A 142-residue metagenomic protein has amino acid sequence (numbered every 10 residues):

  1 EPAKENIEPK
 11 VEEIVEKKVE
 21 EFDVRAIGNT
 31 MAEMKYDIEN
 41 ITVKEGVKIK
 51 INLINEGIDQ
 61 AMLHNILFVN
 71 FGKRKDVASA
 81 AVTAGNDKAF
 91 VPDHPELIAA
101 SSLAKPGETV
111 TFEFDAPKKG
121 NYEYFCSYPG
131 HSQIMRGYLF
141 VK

Functional and structural regions predicted by a protein language model:
P2-N29, G72-F90, D115, H131-K142: Extracytoplasmic/periplasmic copper-protein system
E8, I54-D59, P95, A99-K142: Extracellular/periplasmic metallocenter environments
V15-I49: N-terminal edge beta-strand
V19, Y36-I38, G46-K48, A61-L63 (+3 more regions): Extracytoplasmic
T30-K35, D59-H64, D76: Short, solvent-exposed loop/turn elements at domain surfaces
A32-K35, D87-A99: Short beta-strand and strand-turn-strand segments in soluble, beta-rich domains
I49-K50, G57-M62, K73-R74, Y122: Primarily extracytoplasmic ectodomains and periplasmic/lumenal surface modules that are beta-strand-rich
N65-V69: Beta-strand signatures of extracellular beta-sandwich domains
